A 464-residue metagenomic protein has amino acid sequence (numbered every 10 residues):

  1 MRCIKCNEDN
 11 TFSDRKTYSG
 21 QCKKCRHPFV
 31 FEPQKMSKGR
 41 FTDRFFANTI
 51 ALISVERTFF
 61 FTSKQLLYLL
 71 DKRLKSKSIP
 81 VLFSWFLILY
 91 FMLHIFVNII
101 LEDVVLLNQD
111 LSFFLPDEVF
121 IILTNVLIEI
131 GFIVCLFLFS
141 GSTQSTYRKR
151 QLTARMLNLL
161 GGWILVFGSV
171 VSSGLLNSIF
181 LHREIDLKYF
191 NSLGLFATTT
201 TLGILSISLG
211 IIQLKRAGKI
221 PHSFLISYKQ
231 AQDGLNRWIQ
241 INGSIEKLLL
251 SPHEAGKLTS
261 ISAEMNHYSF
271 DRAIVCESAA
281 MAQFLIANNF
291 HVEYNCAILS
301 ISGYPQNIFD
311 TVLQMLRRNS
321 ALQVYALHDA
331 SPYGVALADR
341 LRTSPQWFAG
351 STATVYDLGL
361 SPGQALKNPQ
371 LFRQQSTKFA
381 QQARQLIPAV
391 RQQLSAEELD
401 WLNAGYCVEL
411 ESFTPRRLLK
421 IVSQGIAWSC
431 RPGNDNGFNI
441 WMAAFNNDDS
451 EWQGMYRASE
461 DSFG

Functional and structural regions predicted by a protein language model:
M1-N319, A338-G464: Nucleic-acid enzyme cleavage-core boundary/entry regions
N319-Y333: Acidic beta-strand-to-loop metal/phosphate-binding motif
